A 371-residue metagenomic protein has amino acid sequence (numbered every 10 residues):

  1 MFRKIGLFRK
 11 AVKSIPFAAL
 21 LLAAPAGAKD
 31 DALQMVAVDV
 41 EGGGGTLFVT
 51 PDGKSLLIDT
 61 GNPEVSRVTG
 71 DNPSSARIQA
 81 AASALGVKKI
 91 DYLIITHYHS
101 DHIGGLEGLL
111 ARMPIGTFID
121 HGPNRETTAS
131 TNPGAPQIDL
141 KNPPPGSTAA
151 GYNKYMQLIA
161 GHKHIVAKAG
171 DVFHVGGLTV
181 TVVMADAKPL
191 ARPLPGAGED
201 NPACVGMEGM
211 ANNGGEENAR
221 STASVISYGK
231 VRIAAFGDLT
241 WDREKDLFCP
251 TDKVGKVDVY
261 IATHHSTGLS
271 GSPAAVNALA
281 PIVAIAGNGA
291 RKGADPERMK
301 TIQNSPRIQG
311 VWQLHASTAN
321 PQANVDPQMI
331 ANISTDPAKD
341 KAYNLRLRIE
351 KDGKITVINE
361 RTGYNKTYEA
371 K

Functional and structural regions predicted by a protein language model:
A11-A23: Bacterial N-terminal signal peptides
K29-K89, E217-D242: Conserved beta-strand hairpin/beta-sheet module of binuclear metal-dependent hydrolase folds, prominently
K29-L33, I103-D242, N304-G310, L314-K371: Flexible, acidic/histidine-containing loops and adjacent segments that form or flank the divalent-metal
V38-D39, F48, D59, H97 (+7 more regions): Divalent metal-coordination and catalytic microenvironments
G42-G44, P63-S66, Y98-G104, N124-T128 (+7 more regions): Active-site environment of divalent metal-dependent phosphoester hydrolases
I58-A76, T127, R192-G214, H264-L269 (+1 more regions): Acidic/histidine-rich helix-loop elements that form or flank divalent-metal/phosphate-binding sites at the catalytic
V87, I115, L279-A286: Proline-aspartate-enriched helix->loop->beta-strand connector
I90-D101, Y260-H265: Metallo-beta-lactamase
